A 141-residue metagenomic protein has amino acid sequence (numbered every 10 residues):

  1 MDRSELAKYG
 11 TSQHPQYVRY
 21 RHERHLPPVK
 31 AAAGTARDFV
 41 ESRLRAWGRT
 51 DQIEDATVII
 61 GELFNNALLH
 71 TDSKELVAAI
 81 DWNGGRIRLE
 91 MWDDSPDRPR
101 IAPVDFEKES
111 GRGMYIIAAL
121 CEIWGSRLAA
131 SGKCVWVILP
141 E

Functional and structural regions predicted by a protein language model:
M1-E23, A67-E141: Conserved beta-strand-loop-beta-strand hairpin that lines the nucleotide-binding pocket of ATP/GTP-utilizing enzymes
E23-T35: STAS-typified acidic loop motif
P28, L44, G48-D51, L68 (+1 more regions): Short coil/turn residues that cap or connect secondary-structure elements
V29-A32, Q52, L63, K133: Generic hydrophobic secondary-structure packing signal
G34-G61: Conserved short strand/loop->alpha-helix "switch" segment adjacent to the catalytic nucleotide/phosphoryl-transfer site
D55-S73: Histidine-centered phosphotransfer motif of kinases
